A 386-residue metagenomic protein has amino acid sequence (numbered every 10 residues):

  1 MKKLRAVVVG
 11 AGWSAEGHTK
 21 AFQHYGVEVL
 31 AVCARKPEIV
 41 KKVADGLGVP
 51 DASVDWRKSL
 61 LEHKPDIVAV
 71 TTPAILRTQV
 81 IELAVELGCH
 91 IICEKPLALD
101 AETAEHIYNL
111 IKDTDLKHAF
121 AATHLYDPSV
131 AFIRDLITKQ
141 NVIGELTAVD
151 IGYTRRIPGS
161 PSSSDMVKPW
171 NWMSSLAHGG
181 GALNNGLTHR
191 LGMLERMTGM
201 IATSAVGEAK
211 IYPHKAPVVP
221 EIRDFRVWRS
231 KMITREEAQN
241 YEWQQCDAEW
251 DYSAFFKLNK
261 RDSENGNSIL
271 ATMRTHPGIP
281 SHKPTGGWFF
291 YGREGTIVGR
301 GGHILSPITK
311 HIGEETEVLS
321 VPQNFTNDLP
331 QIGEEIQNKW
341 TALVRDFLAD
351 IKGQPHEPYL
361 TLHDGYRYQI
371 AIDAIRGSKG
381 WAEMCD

Functional and structural regions predicted by a protein language model:
M1-L47: N-terminal Rossmann-like dinucleotide-binding module
V8, L47-L110: Beta-loop-alpha module in the N-terminal Rossmann-like domain of NAD(P)-dependent dehydrogenases, especially those
S53, V70, C93, H118-F120 (+2 more regions): Hydrophobic residues in well-ordered beta-strands that form the structural core
L60, I67-V70, K260-D262, G266 (+5 more regions): C-terminal helix-rich "cap/oligomerization" subdomain common to oxidoreductases
E105-H124, G144-V149: Rossmann-fold dehydrogenase core element
H124-Q245, A382: Predominantly a Rossmann-like dinucleotide-binding segment in NAD(P)-dependent oxidoreductases
A209-K210, S230-S253, K257-A342, P358: NAD(P)-dinucleotide binding in Rossmann-like oxidoreductases
